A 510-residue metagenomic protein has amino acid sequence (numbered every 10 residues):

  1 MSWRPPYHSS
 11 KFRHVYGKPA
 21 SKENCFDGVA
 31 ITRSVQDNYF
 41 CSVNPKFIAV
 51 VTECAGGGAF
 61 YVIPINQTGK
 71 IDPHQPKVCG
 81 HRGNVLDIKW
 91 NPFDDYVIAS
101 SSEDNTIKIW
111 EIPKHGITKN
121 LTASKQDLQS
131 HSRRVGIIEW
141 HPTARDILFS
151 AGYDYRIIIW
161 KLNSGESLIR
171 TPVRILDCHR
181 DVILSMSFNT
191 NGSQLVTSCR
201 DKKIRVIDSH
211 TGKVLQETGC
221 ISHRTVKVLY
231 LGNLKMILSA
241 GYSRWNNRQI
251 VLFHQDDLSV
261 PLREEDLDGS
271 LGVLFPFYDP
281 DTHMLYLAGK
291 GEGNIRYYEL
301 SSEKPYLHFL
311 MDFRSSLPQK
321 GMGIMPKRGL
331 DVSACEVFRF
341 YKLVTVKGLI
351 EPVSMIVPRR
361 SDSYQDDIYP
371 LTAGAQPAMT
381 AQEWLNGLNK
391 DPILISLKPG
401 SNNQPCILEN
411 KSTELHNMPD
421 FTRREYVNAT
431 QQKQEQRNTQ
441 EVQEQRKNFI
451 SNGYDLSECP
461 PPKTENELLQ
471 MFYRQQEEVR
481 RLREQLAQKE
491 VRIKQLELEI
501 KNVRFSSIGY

Functional and structural regions predicted by a protein language model:
M1-D177, G219, G241-R244, F309-P318 (+1 more regions): WD40 beta-propeller repeat fold
M1-I71, G329-Y473, E477-K501, I508-Y510: Acidic and/or Ser/Thr-rich intrinsically disordered tails and linkers that flank eukaryotic scaffold proteins
V85, V135, I183, Q436 (+1 more regions): Alpha-helical and His/Cys-centered functional microenvironments
I109, K203, E435-R437: Intrinsic disorder/low-complexity segments enriched in polar/small residues
D127-Y306, L310-G321, P326-G329: WD40 beta-propeller repeat blades
